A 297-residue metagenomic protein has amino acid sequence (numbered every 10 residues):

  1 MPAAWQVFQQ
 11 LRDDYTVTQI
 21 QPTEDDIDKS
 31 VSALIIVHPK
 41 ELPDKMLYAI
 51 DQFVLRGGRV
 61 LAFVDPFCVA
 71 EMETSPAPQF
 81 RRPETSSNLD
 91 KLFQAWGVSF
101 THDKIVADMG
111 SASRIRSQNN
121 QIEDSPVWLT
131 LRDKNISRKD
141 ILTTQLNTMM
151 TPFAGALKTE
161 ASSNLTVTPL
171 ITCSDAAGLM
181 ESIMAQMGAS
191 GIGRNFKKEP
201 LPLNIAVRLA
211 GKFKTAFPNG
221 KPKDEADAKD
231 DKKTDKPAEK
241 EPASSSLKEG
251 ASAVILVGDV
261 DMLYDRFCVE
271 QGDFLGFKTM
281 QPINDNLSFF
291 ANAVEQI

Functional and structural regions predicted by a protein language model:
M1-I297: Acidic, S/T/G-rich, low-cysteine, solvent-exposed domains in lumenal/extracellular/periplasmic regions of secretory
